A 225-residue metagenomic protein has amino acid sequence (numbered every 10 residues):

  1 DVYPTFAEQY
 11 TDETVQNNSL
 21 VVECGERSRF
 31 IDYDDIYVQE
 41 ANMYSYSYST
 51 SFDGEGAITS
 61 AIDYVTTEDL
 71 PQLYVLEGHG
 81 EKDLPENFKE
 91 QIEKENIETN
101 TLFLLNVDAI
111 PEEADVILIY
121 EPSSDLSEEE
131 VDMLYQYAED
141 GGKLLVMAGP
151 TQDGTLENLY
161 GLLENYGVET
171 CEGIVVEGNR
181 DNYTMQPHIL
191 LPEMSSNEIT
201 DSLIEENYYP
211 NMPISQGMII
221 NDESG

Functional and structural regions predicted by a protein language model:
D1-G225: Short, surface-exposed patches at the edges or C-terminal ends of soluble domains, predominantly
